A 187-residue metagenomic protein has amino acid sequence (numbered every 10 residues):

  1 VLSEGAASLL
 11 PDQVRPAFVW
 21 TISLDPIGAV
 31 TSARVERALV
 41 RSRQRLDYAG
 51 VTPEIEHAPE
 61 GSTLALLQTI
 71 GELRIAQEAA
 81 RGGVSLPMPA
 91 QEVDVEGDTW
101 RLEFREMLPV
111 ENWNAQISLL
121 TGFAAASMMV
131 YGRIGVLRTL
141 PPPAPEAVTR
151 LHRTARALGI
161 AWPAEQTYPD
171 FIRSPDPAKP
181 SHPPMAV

Functional and structural regions predicted by a protein language model:
V1-V187: Electropositive polyanion-binding surfaces
